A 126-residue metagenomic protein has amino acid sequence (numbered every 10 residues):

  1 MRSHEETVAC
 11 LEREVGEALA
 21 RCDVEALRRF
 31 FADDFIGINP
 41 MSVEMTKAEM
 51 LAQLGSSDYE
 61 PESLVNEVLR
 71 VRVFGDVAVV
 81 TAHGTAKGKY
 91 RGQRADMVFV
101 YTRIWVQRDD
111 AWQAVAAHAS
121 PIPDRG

Functional and structural regions predicted by a protein language model:
M1-R29, D34-G126: A beta-strand edge to alpha-helix "cap/lid" segment located at domain peripheries
